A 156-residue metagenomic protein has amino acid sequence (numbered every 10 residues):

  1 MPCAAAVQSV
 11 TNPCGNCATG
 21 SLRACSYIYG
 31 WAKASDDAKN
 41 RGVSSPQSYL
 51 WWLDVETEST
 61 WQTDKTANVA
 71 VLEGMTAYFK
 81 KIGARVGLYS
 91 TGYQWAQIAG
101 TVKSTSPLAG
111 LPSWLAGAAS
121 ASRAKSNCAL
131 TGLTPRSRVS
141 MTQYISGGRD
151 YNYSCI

Functional and structural regions predicted by a protein language model:
M1, Y49-V55, R85-S90, P112-G117 (+1 more regions): Structural recognition of the beta-strand scaffold that forms the well-ordered cores of secreted hydrolase catalytic
M1-G74, K80-I82: Substrate-binding cleft of extracellular glycoside hydrolase catalytic domains
A4-A5, S59-N68, W95-K103, R123-S126 (+1 more regions): Extracytoplasmic/secreted cell-surface and envelope-processing proteins
S26, A77, Q94, Q143 (+1 more regions): Intrinsically disordered, low-complexity N-terminal regions enriched in serine/proline/glycine with scattered basic
A38-W52, Y93-S120: Accessory recognition modules or surfaces
T76-V86, L108-G110, P135: Structural alpha-beta junctions
F79-A99: Aromatic-lined carbohydrate-recognition surfaces of secreted/lumenal glycan-active proteins
S104-I156: Functionally critical loop-and-helix segments that line ligand-binding/catalytic clefts of soluble enzyme domains
